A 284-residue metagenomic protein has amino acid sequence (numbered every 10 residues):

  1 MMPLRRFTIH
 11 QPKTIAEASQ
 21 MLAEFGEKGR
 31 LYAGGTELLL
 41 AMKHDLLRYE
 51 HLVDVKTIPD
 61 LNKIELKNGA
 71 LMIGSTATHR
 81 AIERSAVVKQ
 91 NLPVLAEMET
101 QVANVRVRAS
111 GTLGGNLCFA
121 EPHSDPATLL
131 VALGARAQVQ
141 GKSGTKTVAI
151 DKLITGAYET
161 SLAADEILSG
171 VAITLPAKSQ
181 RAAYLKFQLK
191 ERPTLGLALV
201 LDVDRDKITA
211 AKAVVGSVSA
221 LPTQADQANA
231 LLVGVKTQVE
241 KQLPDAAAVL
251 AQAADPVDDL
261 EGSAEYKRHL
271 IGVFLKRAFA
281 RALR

Functional and structural regions predicted by a protein language model:
M1-R284: C-terminal structural segment of proteins
